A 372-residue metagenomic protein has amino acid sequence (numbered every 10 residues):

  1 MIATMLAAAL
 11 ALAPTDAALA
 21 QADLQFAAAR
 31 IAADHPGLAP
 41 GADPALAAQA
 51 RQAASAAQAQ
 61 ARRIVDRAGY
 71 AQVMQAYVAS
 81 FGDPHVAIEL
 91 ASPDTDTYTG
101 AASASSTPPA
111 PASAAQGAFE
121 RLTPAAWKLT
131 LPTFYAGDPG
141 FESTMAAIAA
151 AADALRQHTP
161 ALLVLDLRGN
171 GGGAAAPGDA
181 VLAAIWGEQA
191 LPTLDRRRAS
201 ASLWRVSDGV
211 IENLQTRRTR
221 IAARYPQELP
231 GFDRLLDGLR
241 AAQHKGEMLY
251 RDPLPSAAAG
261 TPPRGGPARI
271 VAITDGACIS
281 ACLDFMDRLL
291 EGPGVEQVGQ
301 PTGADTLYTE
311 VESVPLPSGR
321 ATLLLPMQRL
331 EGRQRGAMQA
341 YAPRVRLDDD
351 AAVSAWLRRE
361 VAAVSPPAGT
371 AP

Functional and structural regions predicted by a protein language model:
M1-A7: Sec-dependent signal peptide recognition, specifically the positively charged N-region followed immediately by
L10-R224, G266-V271, D284, P301 (+2 more regions): Flexible, low-complexity junctional segments that flank or bridge functional domains
D66, Y77, L90, G231 (+2 more regions): Short, solvent-exposed coil/turn linker segments
Y135, G171, C278, R329-E331: Residues that cap or initiate secondary-structure elements
Q215-L229, D233-L239: Long, charge-rich alpha-helical interaction segments
P230-P301, L307-E312: Flexible, glycine-rich surface segments
G292, Q297-S354: BRCT (BRCA1 C-terminal) domain core and associated BRCT-interaction motifs
V353-L357, V361: Extended hydrophobic/Leu-rich segments
